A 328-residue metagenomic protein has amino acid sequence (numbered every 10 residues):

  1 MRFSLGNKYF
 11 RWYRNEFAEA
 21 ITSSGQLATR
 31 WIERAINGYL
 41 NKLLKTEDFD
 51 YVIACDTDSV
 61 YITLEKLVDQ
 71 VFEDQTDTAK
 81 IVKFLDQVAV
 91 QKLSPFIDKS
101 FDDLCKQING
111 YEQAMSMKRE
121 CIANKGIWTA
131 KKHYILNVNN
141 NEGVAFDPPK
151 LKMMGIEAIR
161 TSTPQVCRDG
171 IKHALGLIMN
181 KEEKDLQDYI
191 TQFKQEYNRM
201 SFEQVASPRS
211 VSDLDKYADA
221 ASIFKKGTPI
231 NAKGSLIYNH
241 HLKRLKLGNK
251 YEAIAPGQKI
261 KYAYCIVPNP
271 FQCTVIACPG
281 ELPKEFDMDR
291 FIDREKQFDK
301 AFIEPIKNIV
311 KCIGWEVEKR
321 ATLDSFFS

Functional and structural regions predicted by a protein language model:
M1-R11: Active-site cores of enzymes that catalyze phosphoryl transfer or operate on phosphate-rich substrates
Y9-A20, S24: An anionic oxygen-ligand recognition environment, strongly enriched in 2H phosphoesterase
W12, E16, S59-E65: Short, hydrophobic beta-strand segments
T22-T57, L64-S328: DNA-dependent DNA polymerase catalytic subunits
